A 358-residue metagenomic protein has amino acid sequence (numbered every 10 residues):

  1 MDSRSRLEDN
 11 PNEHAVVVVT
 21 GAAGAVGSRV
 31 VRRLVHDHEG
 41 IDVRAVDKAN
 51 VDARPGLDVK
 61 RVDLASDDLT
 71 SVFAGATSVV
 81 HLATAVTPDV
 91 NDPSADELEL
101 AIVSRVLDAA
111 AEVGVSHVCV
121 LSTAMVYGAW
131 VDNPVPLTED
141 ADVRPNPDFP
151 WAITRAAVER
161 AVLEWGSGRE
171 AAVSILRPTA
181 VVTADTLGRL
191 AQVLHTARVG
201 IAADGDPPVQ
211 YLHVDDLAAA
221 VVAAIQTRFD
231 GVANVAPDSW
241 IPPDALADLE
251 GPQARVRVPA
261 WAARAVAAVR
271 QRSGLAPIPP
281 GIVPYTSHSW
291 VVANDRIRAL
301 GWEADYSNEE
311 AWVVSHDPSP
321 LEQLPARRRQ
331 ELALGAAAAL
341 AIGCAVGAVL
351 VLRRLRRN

Functional and structural regions predicted by a protein language model:
H14-E39: N-terminal Rossmann NAD(P)H-binding glycine-rich loop of SDR-like oxidoreductase domains
R54-R105, A109, V113: NAD(P)H-binding glycine-rich loop region in Rossmannoid oxidoreductase-like domains and their noncatalytic homologs
R105-P150: Conserved Rossmann-fold NAD(P)-dependent oxidoreductase catalytic core, especially the SDR/UDP-sugar
V131-V181: Catalytic helix-loop patch of NAD(P)-dependent Rossmann-fold dehydrogenases
G166-Q210: NAD(P)-dependent short-chain dehydrogenase/reductase
A191-V199, D206-I241: Alpha-helical substrate-binding/gating segment
A220-P280, E322-Q330, R353-R356: Mid/C-terminal beta-alpha module of Rossmann-like enzyme folds, strongest in SDR-family dehydrogenases/epimerases
S307-N358: Amphipathic terminal alpha-helices
